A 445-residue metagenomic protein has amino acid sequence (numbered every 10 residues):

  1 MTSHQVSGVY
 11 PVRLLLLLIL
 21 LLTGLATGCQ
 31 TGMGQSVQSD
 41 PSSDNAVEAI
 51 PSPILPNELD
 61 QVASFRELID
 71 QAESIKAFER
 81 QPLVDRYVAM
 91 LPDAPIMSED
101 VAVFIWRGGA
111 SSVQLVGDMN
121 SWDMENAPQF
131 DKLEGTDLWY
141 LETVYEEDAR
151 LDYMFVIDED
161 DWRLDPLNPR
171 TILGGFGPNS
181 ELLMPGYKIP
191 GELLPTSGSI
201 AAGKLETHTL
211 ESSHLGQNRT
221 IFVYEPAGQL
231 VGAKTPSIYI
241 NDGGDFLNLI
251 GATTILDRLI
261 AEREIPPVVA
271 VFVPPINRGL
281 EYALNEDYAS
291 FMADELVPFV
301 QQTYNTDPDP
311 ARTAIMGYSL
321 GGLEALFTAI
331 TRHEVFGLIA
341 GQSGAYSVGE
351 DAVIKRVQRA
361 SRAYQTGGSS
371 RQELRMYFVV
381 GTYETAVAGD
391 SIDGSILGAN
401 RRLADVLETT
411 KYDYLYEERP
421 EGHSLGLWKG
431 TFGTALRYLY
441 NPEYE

Functional and structural regions predicted by a protein language model:
L25-G28: C-terminal motif of bacterial Sec signal peptides marking the signal peptidase cleavage site
Q30-G32: Bacterial signal peptide processing site
P95-D148, D158-Y187: Aromatic-rich carbohydrate-binding modules that target alpha-glucans
F222-E225, G232-G244: Short beta-strand element of the alpha/beta-hydrolase
Q229-A233, L280-S319: Gly/Ser-rich "nucleophile elbow"/oxyanion-hole loop immediately N-terminal to the catalytic nucleophile in hydrolases
G244-E295: Active-site machinery of serine-nucleophile hydrolases
G251, Q302, D309-R371: Primarily recognizes the serine-hydrolase "nucleophile elbow" in alpha/beta-hydrolase and SGNH/GDSL folds
V379, T385, S395-E445: C-terminal catalytic histidine-bearing segment of alpha/beta-hydrolase fold enzymes
